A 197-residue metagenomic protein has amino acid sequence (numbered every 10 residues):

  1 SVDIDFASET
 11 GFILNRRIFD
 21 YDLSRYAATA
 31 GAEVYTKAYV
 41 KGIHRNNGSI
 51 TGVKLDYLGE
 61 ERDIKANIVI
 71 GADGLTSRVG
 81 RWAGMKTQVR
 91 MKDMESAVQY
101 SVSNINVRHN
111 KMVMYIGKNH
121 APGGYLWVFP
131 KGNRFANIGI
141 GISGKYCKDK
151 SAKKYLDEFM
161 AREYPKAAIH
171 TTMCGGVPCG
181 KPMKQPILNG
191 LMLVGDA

Functional and structural regions predicted by a protein language model:
S1-G42: Conserved N-terminal/central alpha/beta ligand/cofactor-binding core
V2-I4, V53, I138, L193: Short beta-strand motif preference
F6-S8, I140-G144, A197: Short, histidine-centered active-site or binding-site loop motifs used for metal coordination, general acid-base
L14-R16, I50, V69, L191-A197: A broad, low-amplitude sensor of folded, mature protein cores
D20, D73, D196: Acidic active-site catalytic centers that drive phospho-/nucleotidyl reactions and related ester hydrolyses
R25-A167, P178, P182-Q185: Predominantly flavin-linked oxidoreductase catalytic cores and closely associated redox partners
I169-M173: Short, flexible loop segments at the rims of nucleotide/cofactor-binding pockets, characterized by
G176-A197: FAD-binding beta-loop-beta segment adjacent to the flavin cofactor pocket
